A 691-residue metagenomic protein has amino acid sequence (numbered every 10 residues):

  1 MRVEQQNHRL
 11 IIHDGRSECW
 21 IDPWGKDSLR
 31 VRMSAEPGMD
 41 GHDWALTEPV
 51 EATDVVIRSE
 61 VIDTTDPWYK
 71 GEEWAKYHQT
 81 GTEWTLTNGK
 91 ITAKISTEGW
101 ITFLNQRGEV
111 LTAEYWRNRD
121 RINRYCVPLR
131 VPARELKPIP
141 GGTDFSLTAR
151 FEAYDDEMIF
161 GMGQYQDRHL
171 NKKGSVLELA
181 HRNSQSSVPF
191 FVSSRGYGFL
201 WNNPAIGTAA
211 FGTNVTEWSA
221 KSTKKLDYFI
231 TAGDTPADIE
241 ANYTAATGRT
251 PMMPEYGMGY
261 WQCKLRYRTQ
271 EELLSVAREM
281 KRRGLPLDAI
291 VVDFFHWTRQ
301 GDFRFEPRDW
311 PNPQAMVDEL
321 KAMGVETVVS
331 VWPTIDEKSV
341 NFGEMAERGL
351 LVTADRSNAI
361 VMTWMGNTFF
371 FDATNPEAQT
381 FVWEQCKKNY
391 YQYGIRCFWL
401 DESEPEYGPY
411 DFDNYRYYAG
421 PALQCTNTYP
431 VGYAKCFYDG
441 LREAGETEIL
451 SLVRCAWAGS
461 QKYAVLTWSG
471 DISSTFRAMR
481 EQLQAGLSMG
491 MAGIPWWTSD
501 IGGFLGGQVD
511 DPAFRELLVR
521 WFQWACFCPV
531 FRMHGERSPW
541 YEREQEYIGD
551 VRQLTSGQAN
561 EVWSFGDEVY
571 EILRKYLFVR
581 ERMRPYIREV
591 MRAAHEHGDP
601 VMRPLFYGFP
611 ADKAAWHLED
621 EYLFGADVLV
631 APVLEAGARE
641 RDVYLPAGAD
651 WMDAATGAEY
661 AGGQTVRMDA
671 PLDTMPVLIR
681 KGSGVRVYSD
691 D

Functional and structural regions predicted by a protein language model:
M1-G257, C263-L265, E272-R278, A289 (+7 more regions): N-terminal accessory segment at the very beginning of proteins
Q5-W20, G284, A322-G324, Y438-T447 (+2 more regions): Carbohydrate-binding surfaces of carbohydrate-active enzymes
H8, E18, E73-W74, V176-L179 (+14 more regions): Generic recognition of flexible, low-complexity loop/linker segments
R9, S28, E83-T85, T92 (+23 more regions): Beta-sheet entry/capping signal
I21, F190, M280, L320 (+7 more regions): Conserved, mostly hydrophobic/aromatic
T47, R58-I62, E114-Y115, R124 (+3 more regions): Aromatic- and carboxylate-enriched substrate-binding clefts and catalytic-loop regions of carbohydrate-active enzymes
W100, R195-Y197, P204-I206, T235 (+18 more regions): Short, glycine-/Ser/Thr-/acidic-enriched flexible segments
S175-E178, Q424, G507, Y570-F578: Active-site rim elements
